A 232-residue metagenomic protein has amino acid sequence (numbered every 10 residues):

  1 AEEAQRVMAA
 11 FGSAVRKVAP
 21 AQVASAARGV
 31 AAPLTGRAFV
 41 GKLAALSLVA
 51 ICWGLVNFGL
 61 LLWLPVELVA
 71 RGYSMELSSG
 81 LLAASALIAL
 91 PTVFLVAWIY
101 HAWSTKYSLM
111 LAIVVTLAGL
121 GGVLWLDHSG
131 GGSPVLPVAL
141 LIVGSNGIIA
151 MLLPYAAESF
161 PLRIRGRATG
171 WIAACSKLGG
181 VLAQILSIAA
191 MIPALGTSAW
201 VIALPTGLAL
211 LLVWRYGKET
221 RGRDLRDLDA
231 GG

Functional and structural regions predicted by a protein language model:
A1-K42, A70, R223-G232: Intracellular cytosolic loops and amphipathic helices of Major Facilitator Superfamily
G36-V93: Extracytoplasmic gate region of multi-pass secondary transporters
T92-S104: Helix-to-loop junctions at the C-terminal end of transmembrane segments in multipass secondary transporters
A102-I113: Cytoplasmic membrane-interface "Motif A"-like loop-to-helix N-cap segments of 12-TM Major Facilitator Superfamily
V115-H128: C-terminal ends and interior cores of transmembrane alpha-helices in multi-pass membrane transporters/permeases
G147-F160: Intracellular juxtamembrane helix-capping segments at the cytosolic ends of symmetry-related transmembrane helices
L162-I192: A late C-terminal transmembrane helix in Major Facilitator Superfamily
M191-L204: A membrane-interface helix-boundary motif in multi-pass transporters
